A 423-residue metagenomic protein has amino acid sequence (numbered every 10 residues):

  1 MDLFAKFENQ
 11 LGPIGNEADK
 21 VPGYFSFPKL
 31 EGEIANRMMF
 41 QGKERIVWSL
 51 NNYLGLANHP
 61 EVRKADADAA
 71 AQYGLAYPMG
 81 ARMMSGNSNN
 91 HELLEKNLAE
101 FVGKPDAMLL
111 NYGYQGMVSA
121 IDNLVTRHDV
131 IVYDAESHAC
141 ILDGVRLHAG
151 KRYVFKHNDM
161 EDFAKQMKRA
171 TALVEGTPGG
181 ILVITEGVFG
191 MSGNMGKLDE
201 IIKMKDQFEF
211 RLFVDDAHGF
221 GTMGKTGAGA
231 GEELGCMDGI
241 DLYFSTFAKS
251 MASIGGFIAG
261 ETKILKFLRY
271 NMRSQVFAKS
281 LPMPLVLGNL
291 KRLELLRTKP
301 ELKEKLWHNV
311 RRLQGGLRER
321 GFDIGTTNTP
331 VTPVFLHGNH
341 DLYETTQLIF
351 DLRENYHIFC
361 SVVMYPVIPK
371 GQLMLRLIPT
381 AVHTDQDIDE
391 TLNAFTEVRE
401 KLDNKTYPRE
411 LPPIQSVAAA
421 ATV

Functional and structural regions predicted by a protein language model:
E8-A76, F210: N-terminal "arm"/small-domain region of PLP-dependent enzymes with the aminotransferase-like
S26, K303-R311, R318-Y356, Q372 (+3 more regions): Conserved PLP-binding catalytic core of the aspartate aminotransferase-like
P60, D68, Q72, K96 (+3 more regions): PLP-dependent enzyme catalytic core of the Aspartate aminotransferase-like
K64-Y112: Conserved N-terminal alpha-helix of the aminotransferase class I/II PLP-enzyme fold
A120-A139, M160: Conserved PLP-anchoring active-site segment centered on the Schiff-base-forming lysine
Y153, H157-V214: Active-site phosphate-binding strand-loop segment of PLP-dependent enzymes
E232-F267: Active-site PLP attachment segment
S280-K299, K305, N309, R318-D323: Structural motif of enzymes handling amino- and sulfur-group chemistry
